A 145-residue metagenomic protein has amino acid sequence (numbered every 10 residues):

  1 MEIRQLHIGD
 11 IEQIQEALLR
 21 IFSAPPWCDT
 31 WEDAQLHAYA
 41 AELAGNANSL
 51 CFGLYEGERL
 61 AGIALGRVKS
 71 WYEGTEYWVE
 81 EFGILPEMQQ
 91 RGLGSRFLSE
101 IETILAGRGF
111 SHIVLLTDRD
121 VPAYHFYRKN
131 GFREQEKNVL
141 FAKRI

Functional and structural regions predicted by a protein language model:
M1-E16: A short beta-loop-alpha structural element at the N-terminal edge of CoA-dependent acyl/N-acetyltransferase catalytic
I8, L19-A41: Conserved GNAT-fold acetyl-CoA-binding loop/helix
A41-G53: A short helix-loop-beta-strand connector motif used in the catalytic cores of GNAT acetyltransferases and, in some
G53, R59-V68, W78, G83: Conserved beta-strand in the GNAT
K69-V79, Q89, E134-K137: A conserved beta-turn-beta hairpin within the catalytic core of GNAT-like acetyltransferases that forms part
V79, I113-T117: Conserved hydrophobic beta-strand within the GNAT/NAT acetyltransferase core sheet that lines the active-site cleft
I84, Q90-T103, K129: Conserved acetyl-CoA-binding loop-helix of GNAT-fold acetyltransferases
S95, G107, S111, R119-K137: Conserved active-site alpha-helix within GNAT-family acetyltransferase domains
